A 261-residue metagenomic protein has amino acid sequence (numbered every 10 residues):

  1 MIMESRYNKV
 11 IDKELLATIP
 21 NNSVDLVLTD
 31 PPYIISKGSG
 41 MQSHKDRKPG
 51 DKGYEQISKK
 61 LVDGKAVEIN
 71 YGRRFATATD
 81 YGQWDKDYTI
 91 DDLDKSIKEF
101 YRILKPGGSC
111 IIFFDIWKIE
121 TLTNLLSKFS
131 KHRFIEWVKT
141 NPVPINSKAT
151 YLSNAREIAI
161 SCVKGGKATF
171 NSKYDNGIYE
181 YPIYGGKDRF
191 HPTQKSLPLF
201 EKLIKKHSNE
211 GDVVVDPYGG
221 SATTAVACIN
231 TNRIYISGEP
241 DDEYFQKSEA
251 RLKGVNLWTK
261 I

Functional and structural regions predicted by a protein language model:
M1-F245: Core catalytic lobe of class I
W117, K253-I261: Class I S-adenosyl-L-methionine-dependent methyltransferase module
S248-E249: Conserved SAM-binding loop
